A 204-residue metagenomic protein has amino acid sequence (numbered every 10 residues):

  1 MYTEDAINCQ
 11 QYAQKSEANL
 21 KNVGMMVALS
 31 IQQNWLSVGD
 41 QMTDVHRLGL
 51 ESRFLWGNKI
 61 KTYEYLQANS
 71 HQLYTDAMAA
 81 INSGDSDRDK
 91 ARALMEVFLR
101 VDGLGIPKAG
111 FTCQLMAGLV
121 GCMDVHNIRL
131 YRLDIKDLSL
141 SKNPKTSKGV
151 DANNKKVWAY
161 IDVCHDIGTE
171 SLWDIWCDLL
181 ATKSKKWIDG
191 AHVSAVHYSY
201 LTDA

Functional and structural regions predicted by a protein language model:
M1-A13, E17-A18, N22, I60-Y63 (+3 more regions): C-terminal accessory module of base-excision DNA glycosylases/AP lyases that mediates lesion recognition and DNA
M1-K61: Structure-specific DNA junction-binding interface
I31-Q41, S70-D76, K185-W187, L201-A204: Short helix-capping/linker segments at secondary-structure and domain boundaries
V38-L48, L66-N69, I161-I167: Alpha-helix C-terminal capping segments
N58-Y74: Ordered, amphipathic secondary-structure segments that act as subunit-interaction surfaces in large macromolecular
